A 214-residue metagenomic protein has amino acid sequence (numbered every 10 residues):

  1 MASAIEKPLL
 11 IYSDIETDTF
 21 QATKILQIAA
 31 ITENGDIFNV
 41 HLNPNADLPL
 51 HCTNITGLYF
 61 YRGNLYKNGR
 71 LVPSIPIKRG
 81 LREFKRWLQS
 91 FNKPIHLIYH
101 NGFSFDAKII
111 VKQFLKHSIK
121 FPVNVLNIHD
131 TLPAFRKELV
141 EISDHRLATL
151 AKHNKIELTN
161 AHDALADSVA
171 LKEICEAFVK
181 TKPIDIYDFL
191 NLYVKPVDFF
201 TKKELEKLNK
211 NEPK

Functional and structural regions predicted by a protein language model:
A2-V111, L115, V140, H145 (+3 more regions): Conserved non-catalytic scaffold segment of RNase H-like nuclease domains
A4, E173-K214: Acidic two-metal-ion nuclease catalytic site recognized across multiple nuclease folds, prominently DnaQ/RNase D-T
S13, H129, A166: Active-site flanking residues adjacent to catalytic metal/cofactor-binding acidic residues
K112-N124: A short alpha->loop->secondary-structure connector
Q113-K116, K137, H153, I174-T181: Active-site catalytic microenvironments for nucleophilic, acid-base chemistry
I128-I142: Short alpha-helix plus adjacent loop in nuclease-associated cores
D163-E176: Acidic, divalent-metal-coordinating active-site segment for phosphoryl/phosphodiester hydrolysis, typified by short
